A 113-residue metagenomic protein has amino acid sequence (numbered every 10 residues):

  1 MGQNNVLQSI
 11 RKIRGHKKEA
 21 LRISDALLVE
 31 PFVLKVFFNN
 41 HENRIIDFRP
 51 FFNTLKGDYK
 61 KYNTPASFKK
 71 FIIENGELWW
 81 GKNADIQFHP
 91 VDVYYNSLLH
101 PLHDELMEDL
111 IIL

Functional and structural regions predicted by a protein language model:
M1-L113: Motif-centric detector for short Cys/His coordination patterns
